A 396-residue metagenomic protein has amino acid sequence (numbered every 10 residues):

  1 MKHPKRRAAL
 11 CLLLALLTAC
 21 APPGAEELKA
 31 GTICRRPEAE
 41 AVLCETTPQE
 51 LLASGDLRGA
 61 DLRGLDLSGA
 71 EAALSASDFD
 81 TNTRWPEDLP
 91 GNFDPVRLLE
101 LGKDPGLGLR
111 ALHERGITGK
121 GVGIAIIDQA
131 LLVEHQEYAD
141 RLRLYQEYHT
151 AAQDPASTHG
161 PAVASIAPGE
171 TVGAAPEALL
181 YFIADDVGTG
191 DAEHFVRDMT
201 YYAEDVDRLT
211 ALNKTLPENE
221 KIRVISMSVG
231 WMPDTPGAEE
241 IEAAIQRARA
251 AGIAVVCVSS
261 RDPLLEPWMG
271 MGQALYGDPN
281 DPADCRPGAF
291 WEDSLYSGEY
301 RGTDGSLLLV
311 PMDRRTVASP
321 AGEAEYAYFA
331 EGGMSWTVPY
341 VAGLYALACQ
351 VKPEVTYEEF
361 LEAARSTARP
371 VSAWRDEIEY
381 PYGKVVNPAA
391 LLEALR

Functional and structural regions predicted by a protein language model:
L17-A19: C-terminal motif of bacterial Sec signal peptides marking the signal peptidase cleavage site
A21-P23: Bacterial signal peptide processing site
E26-G102: Autoinhibitory propeptides
L28-E38, V42-E45, G119, V187-L275 (+1 more regions): Substrate-binding/access-modulating region of protease and related hydrolase catalytic domains
R63, V96-I124, E147-Q153, A289-W291 (+1 more regions): N-terminal domain-start motif of subtilase-like serine proteases
L67, A111-I124, Q129-L144, A152-T200 (+4 more regions): Subtilisin-like serine protease catalytic core
D128, A250-I253, V258-Q350, E354: Extracellular S/T/G-rich loop segment that most often corresponds to the catalytic His/Ser-adjacent loop
E218-S226, E239, Q350-R396: C-terminal subdomain of the subtilisin-like protease fold in secreted/lumenal serine endopeptidases
